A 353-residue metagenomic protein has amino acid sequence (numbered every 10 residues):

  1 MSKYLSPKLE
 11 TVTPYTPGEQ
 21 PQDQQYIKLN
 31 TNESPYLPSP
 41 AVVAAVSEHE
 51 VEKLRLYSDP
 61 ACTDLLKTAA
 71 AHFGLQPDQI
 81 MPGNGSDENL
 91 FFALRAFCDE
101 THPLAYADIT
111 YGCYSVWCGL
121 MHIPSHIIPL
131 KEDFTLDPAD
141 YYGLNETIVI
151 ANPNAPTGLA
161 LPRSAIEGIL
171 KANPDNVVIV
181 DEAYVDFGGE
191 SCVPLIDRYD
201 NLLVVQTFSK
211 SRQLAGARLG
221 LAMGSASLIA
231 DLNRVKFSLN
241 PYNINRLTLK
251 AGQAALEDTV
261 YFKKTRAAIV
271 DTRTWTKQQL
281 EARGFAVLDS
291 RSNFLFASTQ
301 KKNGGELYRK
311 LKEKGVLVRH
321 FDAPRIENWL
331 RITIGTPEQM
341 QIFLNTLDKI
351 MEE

Functional and structural regions predicted by a protein language model:
M1-L56, G143-L144: N-terminal "arm"/small-domain region of PLP-dependent enzymes with the aminotransferase-like
D64-P103, M121, K301: Phosphate-binding glycine-rich loop
A96-A151: PLP-dependent aminotransferase-like
L130-D186: Active-site phosphate-binding strand-loop segment of PLP-dependent enzymes
S164, K310-K314, R319, A323-E353: PLP-dependent enzyme catalytic core of the Aspartate aminotransferase-like
N201-E281, F285-L288: PLP-dependent aminotransferase class I/II
V270, A282-K314, L330: Conserved PLP-binding catalytic core of the aspartate aminotransferase-like
